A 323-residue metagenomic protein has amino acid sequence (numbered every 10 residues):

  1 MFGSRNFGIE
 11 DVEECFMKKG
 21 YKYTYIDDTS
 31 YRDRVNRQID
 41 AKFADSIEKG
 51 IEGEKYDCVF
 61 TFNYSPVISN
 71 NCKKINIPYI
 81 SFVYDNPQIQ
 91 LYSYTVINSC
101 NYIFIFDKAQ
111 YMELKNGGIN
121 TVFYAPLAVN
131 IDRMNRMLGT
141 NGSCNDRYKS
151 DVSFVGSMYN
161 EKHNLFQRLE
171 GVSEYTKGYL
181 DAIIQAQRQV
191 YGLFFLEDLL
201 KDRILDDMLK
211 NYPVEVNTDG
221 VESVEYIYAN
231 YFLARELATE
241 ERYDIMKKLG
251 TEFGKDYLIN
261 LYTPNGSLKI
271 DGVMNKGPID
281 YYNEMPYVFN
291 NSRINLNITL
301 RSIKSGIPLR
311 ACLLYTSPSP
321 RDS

Functional and structural regions predicted by a protein language model:
M1-N76, I227-F232, E240, L258: N-terminal pre-catalytic "stem/leader" segment of glycosyltransferase-like enzymes
M1-V12, G117-K304, R321: Nucleotide-sugar donor-binding catalytic core of glycosyltransferases
N63-V67, P87-Q88, F106-Y111, Y262-L268: Short, polar loop motifs at secondary-structure junctions
C72-P87, Y102-I105, Y124-L127, S153: Active-site proximal beta-strand in glycosyltransferases
Y92-F104: A conserved, positively charged/aromatic
I103-N120, D244: A short, active-site helix/loop in glycosyltransferases that binds the activated sugar's phosphate group
P286, L309-L313: Short alpha-helical segment that forms part of, or immediately flanks, the ligand-binding pocket in carbohydrate-active
Y315-D322: Conserved small/polar residues in nucleotide/adenosyl-binding loops
